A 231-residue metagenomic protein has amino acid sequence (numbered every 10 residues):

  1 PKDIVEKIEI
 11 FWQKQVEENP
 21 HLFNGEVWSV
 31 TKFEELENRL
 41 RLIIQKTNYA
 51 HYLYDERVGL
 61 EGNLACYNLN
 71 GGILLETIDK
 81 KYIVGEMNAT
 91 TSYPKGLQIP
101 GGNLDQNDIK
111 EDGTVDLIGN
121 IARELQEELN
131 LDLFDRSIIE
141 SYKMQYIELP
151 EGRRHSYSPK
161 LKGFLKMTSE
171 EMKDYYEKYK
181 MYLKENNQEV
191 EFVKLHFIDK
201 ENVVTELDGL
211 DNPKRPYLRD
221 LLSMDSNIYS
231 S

Functional and structural regions predicted by a protein language model:
P1-I99, N103-R123, N130-S231: N-terminal leader/linker segments that precede catalytic domains of diphosphate-processing enzymes
